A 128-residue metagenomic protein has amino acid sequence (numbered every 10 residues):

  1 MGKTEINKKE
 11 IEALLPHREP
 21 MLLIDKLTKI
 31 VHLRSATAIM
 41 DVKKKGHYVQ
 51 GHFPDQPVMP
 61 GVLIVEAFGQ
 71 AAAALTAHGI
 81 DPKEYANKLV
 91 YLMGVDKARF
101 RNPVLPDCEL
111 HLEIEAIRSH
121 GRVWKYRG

Functional and structural regions predicted by a protein language model:
G2-E5, A72-H111: Hydrophobic beta-strand-centered segment that forms part of the acyl-chain substrate-binding groove
G2-K3, P16, H32, V104-C108 (+1 more regions): HotDog/MaoC-like acyl-thioester-processing domains
I6-R18, Y85-A86: Short aromatic-glycine motifs in intrinsically disordered, low-complexity regions
E12, D55, F100-N102: Beta-strand-rich interaction surfaces with strong enrichment in secreted/lumenal proteins
E19-M59, I64: Catalytic strand-loop segment that frames the active site of acyl-thioester-processing enzymes
I24-D25, L92-V95, K125: Hydrophobic residues on conserved beta-strands that form the core of alpha/beta folds
D25-T28, D96, R101, E115-I117: Conserved positions in beta-strands of structured domains
H52-H78, K83-Y85: Helix-adjacent hinge/juxtasegments
